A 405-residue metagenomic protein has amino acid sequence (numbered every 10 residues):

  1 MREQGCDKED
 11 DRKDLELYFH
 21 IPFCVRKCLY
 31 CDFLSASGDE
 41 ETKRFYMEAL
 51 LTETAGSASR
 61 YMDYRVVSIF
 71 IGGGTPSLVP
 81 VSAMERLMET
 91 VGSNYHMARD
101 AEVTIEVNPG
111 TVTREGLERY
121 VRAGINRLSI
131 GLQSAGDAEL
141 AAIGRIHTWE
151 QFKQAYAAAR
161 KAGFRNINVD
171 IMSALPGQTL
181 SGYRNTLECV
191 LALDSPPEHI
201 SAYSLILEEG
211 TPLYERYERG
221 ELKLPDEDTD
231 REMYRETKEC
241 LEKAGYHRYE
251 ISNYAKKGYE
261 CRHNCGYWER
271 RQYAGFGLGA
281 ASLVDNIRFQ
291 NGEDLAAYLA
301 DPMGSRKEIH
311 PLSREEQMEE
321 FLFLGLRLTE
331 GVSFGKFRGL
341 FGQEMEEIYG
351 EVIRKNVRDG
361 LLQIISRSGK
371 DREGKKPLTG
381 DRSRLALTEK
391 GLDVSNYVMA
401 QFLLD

Functional and structural regions predicted by a protein language model:
C6-L15, S35-S57, Y64-Q343: C-terminal scaffold of the Radical SAM
L17-H20: Short active-site neighborhood of thiol/selenol oxidoreductases, capturing the structured segment around
P22-S35: Local cysteine-cluster metal-coordination motifs and their immediate loop/turn environment, predominantly Fe-S cluster
Q343-R358: Short amphipathic alpha-helical interaction segments
V357-D371, K375-T379: A short, conserved structural fragment
D381-L387: A generic structural motif
E389-D405: Short, amphipathic alpha-helical interaction segments positioned at domain boundaries
